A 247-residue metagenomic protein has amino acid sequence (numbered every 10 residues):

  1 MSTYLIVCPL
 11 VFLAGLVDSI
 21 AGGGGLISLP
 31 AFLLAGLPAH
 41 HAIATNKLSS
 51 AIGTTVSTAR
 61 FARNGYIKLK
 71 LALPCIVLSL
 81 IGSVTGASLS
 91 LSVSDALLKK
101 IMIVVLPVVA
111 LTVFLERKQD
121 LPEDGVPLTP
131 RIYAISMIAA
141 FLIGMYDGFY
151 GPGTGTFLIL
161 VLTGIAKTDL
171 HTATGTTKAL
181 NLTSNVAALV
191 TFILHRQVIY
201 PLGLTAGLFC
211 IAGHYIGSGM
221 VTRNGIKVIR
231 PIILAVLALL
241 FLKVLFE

Functional and structural regions predicted by a protein language model:
M1-P38, D124-T174: Selected transmembrane alpha-helices and immediately adjacent juxtamembrane segments of polytopic inner-membrane
C8, F12, L16, K47 (+10 more regions): Residue-level signature of the transmembrane alpha-helical core of multi-pass small-molecule transporters
L34-A35, A87, L91, K100 (+5 more regions): Transmembrane helix-loop junction
L37-N46, K70-P74, K167-K178: Membrane-interface alpha-helices at helix entry/exit sites of multi-pass transporters
A44-L97, I101-V104, N185-A235: Selective hydrophobic functional segments
V56-Y66, I103-L128, G219, L239-E247: Transmembrane helix exit motif
L142-Y150, A188-R196, G203, L240-E247: Hydrophobic alpha-helical transmembrane segments in multi-pass integral membrane proteins
